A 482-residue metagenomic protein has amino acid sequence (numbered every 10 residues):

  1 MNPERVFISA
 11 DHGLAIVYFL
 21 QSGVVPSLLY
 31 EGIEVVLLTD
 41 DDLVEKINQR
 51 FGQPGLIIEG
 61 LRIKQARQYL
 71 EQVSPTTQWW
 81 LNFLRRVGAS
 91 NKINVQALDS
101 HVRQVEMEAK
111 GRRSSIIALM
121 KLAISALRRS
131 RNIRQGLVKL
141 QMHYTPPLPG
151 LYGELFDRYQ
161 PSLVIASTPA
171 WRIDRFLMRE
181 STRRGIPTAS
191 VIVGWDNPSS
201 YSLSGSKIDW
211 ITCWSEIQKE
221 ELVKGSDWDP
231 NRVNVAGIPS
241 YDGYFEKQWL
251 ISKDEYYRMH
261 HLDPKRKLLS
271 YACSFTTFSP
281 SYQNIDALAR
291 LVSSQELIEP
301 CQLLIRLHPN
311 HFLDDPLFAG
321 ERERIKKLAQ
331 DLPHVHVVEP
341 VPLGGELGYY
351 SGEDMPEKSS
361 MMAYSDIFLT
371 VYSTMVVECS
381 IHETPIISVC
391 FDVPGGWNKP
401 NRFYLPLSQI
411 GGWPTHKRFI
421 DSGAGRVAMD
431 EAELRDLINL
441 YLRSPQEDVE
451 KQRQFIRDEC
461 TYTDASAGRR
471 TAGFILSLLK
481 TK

Functional and structural regions predicted by a protein language model:
V6, A97, G153-W171, S365-V371: Short N-terminal targeting/anchoring amphipathic segment
I8-S22, A89-N94, A166, F278-P280: A short, glycine/small-residue-rich beta-strand->loop->alpha-helix junction that serves as a flexible
S9, V36-Y152, R158, P316: Conserved N-terminal ligand/cofactor-binding loop architecture of enzyme catalytic domains
L20-P26, D242-L347, A467: Conserved catalytic-core segment of nucleotide-activated headgroup transferases in glycan assembly
Y30, P54-I58, K139-P147, S167 (+2 more regions): Active-site-proximal region of nucleotide-activated glycan assembly enzymes, centered on histidine/acidic-rich loops
L151, F156, P316-V377, I381-H382: Donor nucleotide-activated moiety binding/catalytic core segment of transferases that use nucleotide-activated donors
G205-I208, W228-P230, V235, T374-C460: Catalytic binding pocket for nucleotide-activated donors in carbohydrate/polymer assembly enzymes
D464-K482: C-terminal alpha-helical cap of glycosyltransferases
